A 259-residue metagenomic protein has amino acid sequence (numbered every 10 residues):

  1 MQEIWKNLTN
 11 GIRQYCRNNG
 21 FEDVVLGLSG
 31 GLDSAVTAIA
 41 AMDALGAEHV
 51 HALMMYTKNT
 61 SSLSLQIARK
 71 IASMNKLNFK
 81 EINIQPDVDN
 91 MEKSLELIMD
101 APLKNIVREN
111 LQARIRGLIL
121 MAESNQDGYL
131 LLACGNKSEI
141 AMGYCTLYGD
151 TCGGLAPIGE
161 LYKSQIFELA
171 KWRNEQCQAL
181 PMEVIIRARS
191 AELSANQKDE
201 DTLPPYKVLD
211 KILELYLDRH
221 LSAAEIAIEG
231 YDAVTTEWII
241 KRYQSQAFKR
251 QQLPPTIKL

Functional and structural regions predicted by a protein language model:
M1-S29, V36-L259: ATP/NTP-dependent adenylation/nucleotidyl-transfer catalytic domains that generate, transfer, or process NMP-activated
